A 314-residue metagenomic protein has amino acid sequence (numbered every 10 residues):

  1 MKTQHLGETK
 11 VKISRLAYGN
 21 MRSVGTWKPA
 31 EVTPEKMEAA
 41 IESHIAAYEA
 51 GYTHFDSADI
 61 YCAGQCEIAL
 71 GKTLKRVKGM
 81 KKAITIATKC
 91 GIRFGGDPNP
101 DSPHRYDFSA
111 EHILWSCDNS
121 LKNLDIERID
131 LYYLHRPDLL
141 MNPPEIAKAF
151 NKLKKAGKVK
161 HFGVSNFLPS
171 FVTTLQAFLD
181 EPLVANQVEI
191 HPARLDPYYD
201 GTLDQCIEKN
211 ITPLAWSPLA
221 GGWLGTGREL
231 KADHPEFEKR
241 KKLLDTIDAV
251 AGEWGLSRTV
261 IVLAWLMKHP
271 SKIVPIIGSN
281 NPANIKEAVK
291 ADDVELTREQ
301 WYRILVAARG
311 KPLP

Functional and structural regions predicted by a protein language model:
M1-T85, K155: N-terminal binding-site loop/beta-alpha segment at the start of enzyme catalytic domains that lines or forms
E8, L74-K81, L121-D125, K154 (+2 more regions): Acidic (Asp/Glu)-rich catalytic clusters
Y18, S57, T88, L131-L134 (+3 more regions): Conserved beta-strand positions
V32-A47, F108-L124, S170-T173: Short, acidic/polar
K82-G95, E189-I190: A short, structured active-site edge motif that brings together acidic residues
F94-D107, R228-A232: Surface-exposed, active-site-proximal loop segments in enzymatic domains
L121-L140: Active-site groove signature of glycoside hydrolases
P137-P314: Beta/alpha (TIM)-barrel catalytic core signal, keyed to glycine-rich beta->alpha loops juxtaposed to Asp/Glu that bind
